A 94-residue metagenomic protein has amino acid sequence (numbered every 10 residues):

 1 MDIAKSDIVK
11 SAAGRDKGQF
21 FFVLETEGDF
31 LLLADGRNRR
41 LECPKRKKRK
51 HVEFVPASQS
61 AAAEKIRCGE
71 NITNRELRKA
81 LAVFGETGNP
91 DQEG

Functional and structural regions predicted by a protein language model:
M1-K5, F22-G94: Ferredoxin-like alpha/beta domains used as RNA- or RNAP-binding modules
